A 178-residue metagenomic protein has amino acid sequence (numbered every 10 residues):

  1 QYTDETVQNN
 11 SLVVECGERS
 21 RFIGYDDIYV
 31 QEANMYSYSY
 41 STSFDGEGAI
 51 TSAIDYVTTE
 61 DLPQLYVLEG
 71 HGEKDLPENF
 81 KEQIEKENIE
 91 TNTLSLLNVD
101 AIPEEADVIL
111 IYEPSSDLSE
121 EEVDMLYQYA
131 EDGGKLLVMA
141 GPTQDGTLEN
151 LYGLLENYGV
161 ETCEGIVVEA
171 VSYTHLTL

Functional and structural regions predicted by a protein language model:
Q1-L176: Short, surface-exposed patches at the edges or C-terminal ends of soluble domains, predominantly
